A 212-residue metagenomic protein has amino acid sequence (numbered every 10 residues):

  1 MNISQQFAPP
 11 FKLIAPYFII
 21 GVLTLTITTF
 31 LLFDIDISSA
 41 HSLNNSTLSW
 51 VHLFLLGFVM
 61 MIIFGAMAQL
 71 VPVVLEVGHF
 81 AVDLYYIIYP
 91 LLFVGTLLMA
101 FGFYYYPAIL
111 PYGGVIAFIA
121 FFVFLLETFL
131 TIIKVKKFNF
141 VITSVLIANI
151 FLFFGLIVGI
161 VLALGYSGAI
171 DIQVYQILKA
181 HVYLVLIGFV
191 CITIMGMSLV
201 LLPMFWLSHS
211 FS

Functional and structural regions predicted by a protein language model:
M1-S212: Hydrophobic alpha-helical transmembrane segments of multi-pass integral membrane proteins
